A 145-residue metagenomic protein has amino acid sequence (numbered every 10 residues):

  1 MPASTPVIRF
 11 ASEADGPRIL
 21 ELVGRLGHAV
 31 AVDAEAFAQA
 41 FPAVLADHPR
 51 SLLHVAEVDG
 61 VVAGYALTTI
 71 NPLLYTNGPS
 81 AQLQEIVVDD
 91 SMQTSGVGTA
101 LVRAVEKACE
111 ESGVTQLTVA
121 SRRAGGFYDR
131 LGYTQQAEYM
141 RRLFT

Functional and structural regions predicted by a protein language model:
V7-I19: A short beta-loop-alpha structural element at the N-terminal edge of CoA-dependent acyl/N-acetyltransferase catalytic
E21-A34: Helix-loop element at the rim of GNAT/NAT acetyltransferase active sites that forms part of the acceptor-substrate
A31-L53: Active-site rim helix/loop that mediates acceptor-substrate recognition in acyltransferases
V55, V61-I70, V87: Conserved beta-strand in the GNAT
N71-L83, Q93: A conserved beta-turn-beta hairpin within the catalytic core of GNAT-like acetyltransferases that forms part
M92, G96-A104: Conserved acetyl-CoA pyrophosphate-binding loop and the N-cap/start of the following alpha-helix in GNAT-like
T99, E111, T115-Q116, S121-T145: Conserved active-site alpha-helix within GNAT-family acetyltransferase domains
